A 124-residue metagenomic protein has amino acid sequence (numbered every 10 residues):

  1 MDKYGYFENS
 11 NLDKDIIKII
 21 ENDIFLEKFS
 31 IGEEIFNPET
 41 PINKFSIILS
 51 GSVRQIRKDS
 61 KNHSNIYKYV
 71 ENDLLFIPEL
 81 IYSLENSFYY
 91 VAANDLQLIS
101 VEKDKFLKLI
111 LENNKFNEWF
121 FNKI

Functional and structural regions predicted by a protein language model:
M1-I31, V70, L74-L84, W119: Cyclic nucleotide-binding regulatory module and flanking cytosolic helices
E8, E33-N94: Cyclic nucleotide-binding regulatory domains
N86, D104-I124: A small-molecule sensor/coupling module
D95-K105: A short hydrophobic beta-strand segment most commonly corresponding to one strand of the jelly-roll/cupin
